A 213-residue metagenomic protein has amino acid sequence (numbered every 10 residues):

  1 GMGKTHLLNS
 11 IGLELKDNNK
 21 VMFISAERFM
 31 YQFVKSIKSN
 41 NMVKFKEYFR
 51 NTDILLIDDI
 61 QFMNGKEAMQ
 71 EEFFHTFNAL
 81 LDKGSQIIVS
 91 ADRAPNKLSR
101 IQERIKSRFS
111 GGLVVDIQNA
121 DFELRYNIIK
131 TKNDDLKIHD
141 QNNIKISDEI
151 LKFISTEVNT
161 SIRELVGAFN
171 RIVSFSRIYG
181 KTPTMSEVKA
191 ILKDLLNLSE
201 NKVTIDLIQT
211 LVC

Functional and structural regions predicted by a protein language model:
G1-M22: Walker A/P-loop
N18-I54, N64-E67: Short glycine-rich substrate-engagement loop in P-loop NTPases that contacts/grips substrate
F23-I24, L56-D58, Q86-D92: Structural recognition of the conserved hydrophobic beta-strand(s) that form the central parallel beta-sheet of P-loop
V34-K38, R93-G111: Short regulatory helix/loop adjacent to the ATP-binding pocket of P-loop NTPases
Q61-F74, L98-I101: Conserved ATPase-coupling elements of RecA-like P-loop NTPase cores
H75, L80-Q102: Sensor-1/coupling segment of RecA-like P-loop NTPase cores
K97-S99, G112-R125: Conserved AAA+ ATPase "SRH/arginine-finger" region at the nucleotide-binding site
K130-D134, E149-E157, R163-I178, E187-A190: C-terminal helical "lid" of AAA+/P-loop NTPase domains
